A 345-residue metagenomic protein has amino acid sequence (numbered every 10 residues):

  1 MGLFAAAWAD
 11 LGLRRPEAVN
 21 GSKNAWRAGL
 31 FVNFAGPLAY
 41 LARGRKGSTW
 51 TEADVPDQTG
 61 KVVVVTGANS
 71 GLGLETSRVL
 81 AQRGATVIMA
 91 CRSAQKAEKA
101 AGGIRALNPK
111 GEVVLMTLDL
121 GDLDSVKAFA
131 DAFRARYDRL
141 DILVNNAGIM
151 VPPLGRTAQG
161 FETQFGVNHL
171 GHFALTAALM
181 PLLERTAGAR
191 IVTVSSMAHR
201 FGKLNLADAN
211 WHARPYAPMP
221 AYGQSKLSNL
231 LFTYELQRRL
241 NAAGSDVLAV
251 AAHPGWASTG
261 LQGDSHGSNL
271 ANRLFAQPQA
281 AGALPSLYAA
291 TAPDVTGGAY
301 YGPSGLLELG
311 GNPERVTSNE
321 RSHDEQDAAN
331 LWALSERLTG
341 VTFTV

Functional and structural regions predicted by a protein language model:
M1-L13, K23-R45: Hydrophobic alpha-helical topogenic segments used for membrane insertion/localization
A7, P37, E235, P285-Y288 (+1 more regions): Generic recognition of well-ordered alpha-helical segments
L13, R43, A290-A292, G340: Residues at helix-coil transition
R15-V19, D54-P56: Helix-boundary and loop/linker segments of multi-pass membrane transporters
A18-K23, Q262: Membrane-interface extramembranous regions
K46-D264, R337-V345: Rossmann-fold NAD(P)H-dependent dehydrogenase/reductase core
D208-Y216, D264-A271, G310-N319: Short glycine/proline- and charge-enriched loop/turn segments that cap or connect secondary-structure elements
S225, N272-V316, H323-A329, A333 (+1 more regions): C-terminal helical subdomain
